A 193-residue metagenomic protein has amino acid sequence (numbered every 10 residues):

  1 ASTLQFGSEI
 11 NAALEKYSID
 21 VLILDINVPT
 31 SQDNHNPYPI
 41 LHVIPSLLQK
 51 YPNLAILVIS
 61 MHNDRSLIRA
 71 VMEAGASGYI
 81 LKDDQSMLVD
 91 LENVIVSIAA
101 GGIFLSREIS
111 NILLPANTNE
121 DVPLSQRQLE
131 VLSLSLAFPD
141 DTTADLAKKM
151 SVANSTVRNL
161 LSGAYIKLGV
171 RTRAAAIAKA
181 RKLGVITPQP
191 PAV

Functional and structural regions predicted by a protein language model:
S2-V21, S31: Acidic, metal-coordinating helix/loop segments flanking the phosphotransfer/catalytic sites of two-component signaling
E15-Y17, S46-N53, A74, L183: Conserved phosphotransfer cores of two-component systems
D20-L47: Conserved phosphotransfer microenvironments
V28, H62-S66: Conserved phosphotransfer active-site motifs of two-component signaling proteins, especially the receiver
P45-L48, N53-N63, V71, L81: A short, hydrophobic beta-strand element within the central beta-sheet of small alpha/beta folds
L48, R69-E73, V96, Y165 (+2 more regions): Alpha4-beta5-alpha5 "output face"
R69-M72, S77-G78, D83-E130: Short, flexible helix-to-coil linker/hinge segments that flank and couple to helix-turn-helix
D140-A175, K179-K182, P190: Recognition helix of helix-turn-helix DNA-binding domains
